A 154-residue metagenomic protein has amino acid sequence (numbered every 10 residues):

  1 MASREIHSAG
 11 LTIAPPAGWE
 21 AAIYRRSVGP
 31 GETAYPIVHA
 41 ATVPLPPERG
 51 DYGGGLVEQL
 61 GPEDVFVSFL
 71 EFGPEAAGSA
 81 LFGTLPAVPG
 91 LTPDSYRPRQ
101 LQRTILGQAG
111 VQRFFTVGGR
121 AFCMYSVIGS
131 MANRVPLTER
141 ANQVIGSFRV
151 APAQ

Functional and structural regions predicted by a protein language model:
A2-A80: Secretory pathway targeting signatures of secreted, lumenal, and periplasmic proteins
E32-T33, R140-N142: Short, charged/polar low-complexity linear motifs in solvent-exposed/disordered segments
L56-P136, N142, A153: Signature of long, low-cysteine stretches enriched in small and polar/charged residues
